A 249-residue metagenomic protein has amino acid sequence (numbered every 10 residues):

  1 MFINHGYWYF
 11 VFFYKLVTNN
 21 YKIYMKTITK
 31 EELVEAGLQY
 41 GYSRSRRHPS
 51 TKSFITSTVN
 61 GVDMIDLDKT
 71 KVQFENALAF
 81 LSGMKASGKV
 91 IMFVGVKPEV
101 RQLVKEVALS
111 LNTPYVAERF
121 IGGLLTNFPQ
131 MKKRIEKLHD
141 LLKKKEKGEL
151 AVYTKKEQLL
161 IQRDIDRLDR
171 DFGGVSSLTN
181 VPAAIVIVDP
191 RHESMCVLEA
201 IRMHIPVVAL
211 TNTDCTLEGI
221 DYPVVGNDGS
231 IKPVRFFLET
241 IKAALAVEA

Functional and structural regions predicted by a protein language model:
Y21-K89, V96-K145, K155-Q158, L178: N-terminal cationic and glycine-rich segments that engage phosphates or anionic surfaces
G37, F93, I185, F237: Residue-level signature of catalytic and energy-coupling elements of molecular machines, predominantly ATP/GTP-dependent
P114-E218: Long, charge-patterned amphipathic alpha-helical coiled-coil/hairpin "stalk" segments used as oligomerization
M195-L198, M203-A249: Short glycine/threonine-rich loop/turn motifs
